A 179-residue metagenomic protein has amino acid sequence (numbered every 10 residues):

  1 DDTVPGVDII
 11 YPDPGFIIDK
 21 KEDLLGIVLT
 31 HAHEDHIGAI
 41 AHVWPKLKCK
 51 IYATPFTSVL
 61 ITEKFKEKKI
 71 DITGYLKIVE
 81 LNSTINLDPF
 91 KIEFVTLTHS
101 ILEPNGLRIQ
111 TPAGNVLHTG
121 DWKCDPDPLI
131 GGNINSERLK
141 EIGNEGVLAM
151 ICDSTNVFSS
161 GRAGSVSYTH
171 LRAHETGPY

Functional and structural regions predicted by a protein language model:
D1-V28, H33-R172: His/Asp/Glu-rich metal-coordinating catalytic cores of metallo-dependent phosphodiesterases/hydrolases acting on
A173-Y179: A short, hydrophobic C-terminal helix/tail in secreted or cell-surface proteins
